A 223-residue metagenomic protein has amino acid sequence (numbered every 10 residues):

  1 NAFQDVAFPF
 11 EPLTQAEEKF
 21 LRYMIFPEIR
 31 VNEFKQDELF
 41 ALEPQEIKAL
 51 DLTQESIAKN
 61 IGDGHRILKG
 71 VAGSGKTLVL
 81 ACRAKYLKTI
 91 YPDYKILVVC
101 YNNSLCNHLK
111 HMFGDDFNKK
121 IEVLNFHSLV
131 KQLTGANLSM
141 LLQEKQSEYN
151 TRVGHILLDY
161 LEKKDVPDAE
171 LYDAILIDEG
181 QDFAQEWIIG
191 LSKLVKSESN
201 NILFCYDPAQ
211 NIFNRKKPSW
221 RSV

Functional and structural regions predicted by a protein language model:
N1-F26: Accessory nucleic-acid engagement/destabilization modules that flank
Q4, E11, N32-F34, K69 (+1 more regions): Residue-level signal for secondary-structure boundary elements
E18-F20, R30-N32, S74, G154-I156: Short acidic/polar alpha-helix capping motifs at helix-coil junctions
Y23, R30-V31, T53, L78: N-proximal short alpha-helices
P27-E46, L50: Long, amphipathic alpha-helical segments that form or neighbor coiled-coils/leucine zippers used for dimerization
E43-S147, V153-D165, A169-E170, A174-V223: Conserved helicase motor core of SF1/SF2 NTP-dependent helicases
